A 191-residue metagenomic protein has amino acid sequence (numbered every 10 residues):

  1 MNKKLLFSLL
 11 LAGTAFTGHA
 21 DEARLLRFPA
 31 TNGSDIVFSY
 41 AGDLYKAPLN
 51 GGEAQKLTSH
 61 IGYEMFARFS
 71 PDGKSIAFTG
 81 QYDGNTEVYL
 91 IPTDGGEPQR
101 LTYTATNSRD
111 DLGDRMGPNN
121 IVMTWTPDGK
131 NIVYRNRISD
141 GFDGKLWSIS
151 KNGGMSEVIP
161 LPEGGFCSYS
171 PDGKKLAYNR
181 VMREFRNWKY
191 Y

Functional and structural regions predicted by a protein language model:
M1-L6: Bacterial N-terminal signal peptides that target proteins for export
L9-G18: Hydrophobic h-region of N-terminal signal peptides that target proteins for export in Gram-negative bacteria
A20-D21, Y40-Y45, H60-E64, T79-Y89 (+5 more regions): A flexible loop/linker signature enriched in serine peptidases of the S9 family
D21-A47: Beta-strand-rich domains and repeat architectures in extracellular enzymes and scaffolds, especially beta-propellers
G33-S34, D72-K74, D128-K130, D172-K174: Short coil/turn segments that connect the beta-strands within blades of beta-propeller domains
S39-S75: N-terminal, post-signal-peptide region of Sec/Tat-exported proteins
